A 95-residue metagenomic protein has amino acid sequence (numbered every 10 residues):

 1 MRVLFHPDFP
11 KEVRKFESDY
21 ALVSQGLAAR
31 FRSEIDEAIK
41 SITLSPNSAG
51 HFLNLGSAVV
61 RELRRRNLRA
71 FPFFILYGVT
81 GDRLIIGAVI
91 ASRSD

Functional and structural regions predicted by a protein language model:
M1-R65, T80-R83: Basic, Lys/Arg-enriched alpha-helical interface segments
L68-D95: Enriched for short, Lys/Arg-rich terminal
